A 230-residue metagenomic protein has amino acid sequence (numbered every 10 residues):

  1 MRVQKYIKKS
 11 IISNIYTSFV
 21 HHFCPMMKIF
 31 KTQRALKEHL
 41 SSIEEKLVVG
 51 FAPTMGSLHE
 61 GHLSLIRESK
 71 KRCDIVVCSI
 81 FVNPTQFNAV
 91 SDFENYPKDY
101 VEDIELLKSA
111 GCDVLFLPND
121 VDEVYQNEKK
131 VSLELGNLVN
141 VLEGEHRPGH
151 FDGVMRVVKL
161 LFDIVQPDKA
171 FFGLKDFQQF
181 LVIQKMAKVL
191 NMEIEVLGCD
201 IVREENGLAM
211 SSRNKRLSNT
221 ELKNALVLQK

Functional and structural regions predicted by a protein language model:
R2-Q4: Cationic, amphipathic, low-complexity segments that mediate targeting or membrane/lipid association
Y6, I11-F23: Short, positively charged and aromatic/hydrophobic N-terminal segments
H22-F23, M27-K230: Nucleotidyltransferase catalytic core that binds NTPs
